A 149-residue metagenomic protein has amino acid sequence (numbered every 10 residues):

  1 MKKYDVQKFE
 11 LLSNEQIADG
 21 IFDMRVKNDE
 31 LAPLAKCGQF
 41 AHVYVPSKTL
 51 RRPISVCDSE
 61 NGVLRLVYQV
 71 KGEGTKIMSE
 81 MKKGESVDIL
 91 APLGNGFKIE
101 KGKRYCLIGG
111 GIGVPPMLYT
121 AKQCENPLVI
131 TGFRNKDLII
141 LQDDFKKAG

Functional and structural regions predicted by a protein language model:
K2-K83: Ferredoxin-reductase
E73-G149: FNR/FR-type flavoprotein reductase catalytic core
